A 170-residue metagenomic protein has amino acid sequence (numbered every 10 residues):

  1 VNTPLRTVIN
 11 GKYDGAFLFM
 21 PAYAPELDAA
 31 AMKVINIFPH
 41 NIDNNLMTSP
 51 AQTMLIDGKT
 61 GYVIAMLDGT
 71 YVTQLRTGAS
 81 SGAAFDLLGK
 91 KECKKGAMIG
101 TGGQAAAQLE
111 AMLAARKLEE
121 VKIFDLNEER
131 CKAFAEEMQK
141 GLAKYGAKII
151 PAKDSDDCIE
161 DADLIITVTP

Functional and structural regions predicted by a protein language model:
V1-Q74, S80-G82, E92: N-terminal ligand-binding/catalytic initiation module
L88-K95, K117: Short helix-loop-beta connector
T101-G102: Glycine-rich Rossmann-fold phosphate-binding loop(s) that bind the pyrophosphate of adenine dinucleotide cofactors
A105-A106: N-terminal Rossmann-fold NAD(P) dinucleotide-binding loop
M112: Aromatic pocket-lining residues of Rossmann-like dinucleotide-binding sites
A115-L142: NAD(P)-binding Rossmann-fold cofactor-contacting core
Y145-A162: Short acidic low-complexity segments
D163, T169-P170: Short glycine-/small-residue-rich Rossmann-like dinucleotide-binding loops
